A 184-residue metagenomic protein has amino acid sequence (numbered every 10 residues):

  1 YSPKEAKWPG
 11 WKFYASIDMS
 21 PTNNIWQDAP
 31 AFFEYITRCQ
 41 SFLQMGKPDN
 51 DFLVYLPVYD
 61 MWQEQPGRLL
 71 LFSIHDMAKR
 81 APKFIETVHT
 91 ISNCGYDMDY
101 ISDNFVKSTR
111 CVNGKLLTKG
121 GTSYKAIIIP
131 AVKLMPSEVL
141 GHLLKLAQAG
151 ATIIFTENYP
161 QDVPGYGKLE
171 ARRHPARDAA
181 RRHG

Functional and structural regions predicted by a protein language model:
Y1-G184: Carbohydrate-binding surfaces of carbohydrate-active enzymes
